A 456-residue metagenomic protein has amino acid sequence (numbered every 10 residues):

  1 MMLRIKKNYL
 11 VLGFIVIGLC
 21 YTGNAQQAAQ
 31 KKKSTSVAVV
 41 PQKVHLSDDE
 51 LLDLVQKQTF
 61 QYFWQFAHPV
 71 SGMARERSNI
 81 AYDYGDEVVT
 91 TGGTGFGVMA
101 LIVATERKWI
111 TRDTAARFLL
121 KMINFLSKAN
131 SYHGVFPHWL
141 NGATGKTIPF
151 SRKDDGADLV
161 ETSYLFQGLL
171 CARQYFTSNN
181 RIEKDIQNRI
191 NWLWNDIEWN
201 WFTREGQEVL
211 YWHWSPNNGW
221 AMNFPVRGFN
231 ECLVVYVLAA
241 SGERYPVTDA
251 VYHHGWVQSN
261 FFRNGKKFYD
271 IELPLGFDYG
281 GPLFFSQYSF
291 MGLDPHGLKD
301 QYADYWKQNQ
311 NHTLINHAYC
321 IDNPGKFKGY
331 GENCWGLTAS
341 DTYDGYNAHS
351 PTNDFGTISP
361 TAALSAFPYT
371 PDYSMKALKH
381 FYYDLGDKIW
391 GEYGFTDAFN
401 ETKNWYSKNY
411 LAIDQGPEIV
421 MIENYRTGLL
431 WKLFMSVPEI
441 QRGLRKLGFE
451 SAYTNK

Functional and structural regions predicted by a protein language model:
M1-T35: Bacterial Sec-dependent N-terminal signal peptides
A25-K456: Ser/Thr/Asn(+Pro)-rich, low-complexity disordered segments
